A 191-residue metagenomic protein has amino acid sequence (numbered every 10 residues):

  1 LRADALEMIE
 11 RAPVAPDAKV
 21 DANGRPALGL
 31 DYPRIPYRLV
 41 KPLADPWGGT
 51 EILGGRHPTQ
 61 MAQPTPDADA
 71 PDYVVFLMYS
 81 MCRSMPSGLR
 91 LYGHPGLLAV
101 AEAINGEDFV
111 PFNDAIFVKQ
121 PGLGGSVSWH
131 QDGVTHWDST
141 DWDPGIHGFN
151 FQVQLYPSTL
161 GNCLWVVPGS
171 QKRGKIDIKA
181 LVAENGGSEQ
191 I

Functional and structural regions predicted by a protein language model:
L1-W129, T135: Non-heme Fe(II)-dependent double-stranded beta-helix
T59-A62, Q131-V134, L181-I191: Short, surface-exposed loop/helix-turn segments at secondary-structure junctions that function as lids/hinges flanking
I104, W137-T159: Short, conserved beta-strand element in jelly-roll/cupin
F109, V127, F149, L164-W165: A broad, low-specificity signal marking well-ordered, structured residues that form hydrophobic/aromatic
A115, Q120, Q131-G133, V153-P157 (+1 more regions): Short, structured patches in soluble enzyme cores that scaffold and shape functional sites
W129-H130, W137-D143, L164-W165: Short histidine-centered beta-strand/loop micro-motifs that create catalytic or ligand/metal-coordination sites
V134-H136, K172: General alpha-helical segment detector with a strong preference for membrane-spanning helices and helix-boundary regions
G145-G148, P157-I191: Double-stranded beta-helix
